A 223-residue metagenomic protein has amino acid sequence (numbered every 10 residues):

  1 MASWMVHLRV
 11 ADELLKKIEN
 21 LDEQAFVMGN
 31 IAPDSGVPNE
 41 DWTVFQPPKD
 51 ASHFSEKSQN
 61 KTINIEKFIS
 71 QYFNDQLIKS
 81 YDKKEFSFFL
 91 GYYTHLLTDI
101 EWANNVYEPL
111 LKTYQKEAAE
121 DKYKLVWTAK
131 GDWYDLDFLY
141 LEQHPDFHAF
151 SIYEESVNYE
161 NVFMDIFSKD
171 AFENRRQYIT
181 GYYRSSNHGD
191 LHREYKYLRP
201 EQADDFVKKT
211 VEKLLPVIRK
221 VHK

Functional and structural regions predicted by a protein language model:
M1-K223: N-terminal leader/auxiliary helical segments
